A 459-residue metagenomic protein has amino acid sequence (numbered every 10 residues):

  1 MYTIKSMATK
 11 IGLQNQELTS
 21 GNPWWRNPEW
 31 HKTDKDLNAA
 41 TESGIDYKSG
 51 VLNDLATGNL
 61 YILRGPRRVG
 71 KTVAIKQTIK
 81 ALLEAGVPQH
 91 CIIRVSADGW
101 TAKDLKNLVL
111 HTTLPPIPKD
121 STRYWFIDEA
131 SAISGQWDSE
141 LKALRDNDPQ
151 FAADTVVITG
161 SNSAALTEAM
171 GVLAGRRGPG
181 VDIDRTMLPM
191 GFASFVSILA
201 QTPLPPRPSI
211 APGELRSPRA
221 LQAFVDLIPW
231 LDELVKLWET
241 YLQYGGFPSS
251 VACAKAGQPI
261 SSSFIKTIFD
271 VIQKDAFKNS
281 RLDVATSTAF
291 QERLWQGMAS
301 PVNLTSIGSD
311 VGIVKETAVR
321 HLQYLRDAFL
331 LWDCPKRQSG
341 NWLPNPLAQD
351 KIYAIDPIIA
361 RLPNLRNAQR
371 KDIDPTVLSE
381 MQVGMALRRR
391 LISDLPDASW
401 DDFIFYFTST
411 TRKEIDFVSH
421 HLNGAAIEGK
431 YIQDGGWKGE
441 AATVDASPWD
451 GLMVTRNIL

Functional and structural regions predicted by a protein language model:
M1-G58: A short, basic N-terminal segment
Y2, T9, V251-I415, S419-H421: Accessory nucleic acid-recognition modules appended to NTPase machines
K71-T72: Conserved lysine of the Walker
H90-S121: Short glycine-rich substrate-engagement loop in P-loop NTPases that contacts/grips substrate
P118-L141: Conserved P-loop NTPase "ATPase switch" module shared by AAA+ and STAND
N147-L173, L325: Sensor-1/coupling segment of RecA-like P-loop NTPase cores
L166-Q291: Interdomain motor-coupling "hinge/lid" segment immediately C-terminal to the ATP-binding subdomain of NTP-driven enzymes
K430-L459: Catalytic cores of nucleic-acid endonucleases
